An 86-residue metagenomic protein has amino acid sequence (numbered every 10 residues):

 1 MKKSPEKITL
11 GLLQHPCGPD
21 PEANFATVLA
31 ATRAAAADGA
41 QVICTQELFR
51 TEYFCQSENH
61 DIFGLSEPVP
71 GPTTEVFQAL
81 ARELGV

Functional and structural regions predicted by a protein language model:
M1-K7: Basic/polar N-terminal segments that are highly enriched at the extreme N-terminus, encompassing both cleavable
K3, Q14, N59-H60: Generic signal for short, ordered secondary-structure residues within or immediately flanking folded domains
K7-P19: Active-site-proximal beta-strand elements of phosphoester/diester hydrolases
P21, A30-V86: Cys-nucleophile CN-hydrolase/nitrilase-fold catalytic domain and related Cys-dependent amidase chemistry that acts on
N24: Substrate/cofactor-recognition hotspot
